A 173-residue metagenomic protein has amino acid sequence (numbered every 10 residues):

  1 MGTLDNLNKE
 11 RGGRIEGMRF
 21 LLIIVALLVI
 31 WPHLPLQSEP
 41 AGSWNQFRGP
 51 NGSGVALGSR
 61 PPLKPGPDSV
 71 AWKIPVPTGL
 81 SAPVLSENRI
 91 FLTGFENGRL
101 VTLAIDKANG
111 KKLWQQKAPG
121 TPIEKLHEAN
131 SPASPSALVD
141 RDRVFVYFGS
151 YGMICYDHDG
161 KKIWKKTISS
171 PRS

Functional and structural regions predicted by a protein language model:
M1-M18: N-terminal secretory signal peptides that target proteins for export/translocation
M18-I24, S38: Low-complexity, intrinsically disordered regions enriched in charged/polar residues
L22-H33: Bacterial N-terminal signal peptides
H33-S173: Noncatalytic, solvent-exposed loop/strand surfaces of beta-propeller-type extracellular/periplasmic domains
